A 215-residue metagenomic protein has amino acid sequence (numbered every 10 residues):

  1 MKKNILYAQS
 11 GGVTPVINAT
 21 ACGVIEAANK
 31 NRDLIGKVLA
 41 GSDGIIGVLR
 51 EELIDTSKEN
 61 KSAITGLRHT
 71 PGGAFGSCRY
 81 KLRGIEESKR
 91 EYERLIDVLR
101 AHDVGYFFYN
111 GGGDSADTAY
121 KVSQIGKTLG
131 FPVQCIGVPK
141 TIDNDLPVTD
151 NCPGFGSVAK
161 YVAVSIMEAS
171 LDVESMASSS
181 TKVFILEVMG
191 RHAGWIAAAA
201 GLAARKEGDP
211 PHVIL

Functional and structural regions predicted by a protein language model:
M1-I5, D33-G36, H69-G72, H102-G105 (+4 more regions): Short coil/turn connectors at secondary-structure junctions
M1-L53: N-terminal phosphate-binding or glycine-rich loops at protein starts, especially the Walker A/P-loop of NTPases
N4-T14, A74-R79, G105-G111, V183-V188: Short glycine-rich or small-residue beta-strand-to-loop segments that form or flank ligand, phosphate, metal/Fe-S
S10-G12, G41-I46, R79-Y80, G112-G113 (+1 more regions): Short, ordered loop/turn segments at secondary-structure junctions
T14-V24, V48-L49, R90-E93, G113-K121 (+2 more regions): Short glycine/serine/threonine-rich phosphate/pyrophosphate-binding segments that cradle anionic phosphate groups
I25-R32, S42-L49, R68-P71, R79 (+6 more regions): Structural signal for hydrophobic packing residues in well-ordered secondary-structure cores of soluble enzyme domains
E51-G105, D114-S115, I142, G154 (+2 more regions): Glycine-rich oxoanion-binding loops at beta->alpha junctions
V98, Y109-G111, T118-P132, I136 (+1 more regions): Accessory alpha-helical/coil subdomains and C-terminal extensions that flank or cap enzyme catalytic cores
